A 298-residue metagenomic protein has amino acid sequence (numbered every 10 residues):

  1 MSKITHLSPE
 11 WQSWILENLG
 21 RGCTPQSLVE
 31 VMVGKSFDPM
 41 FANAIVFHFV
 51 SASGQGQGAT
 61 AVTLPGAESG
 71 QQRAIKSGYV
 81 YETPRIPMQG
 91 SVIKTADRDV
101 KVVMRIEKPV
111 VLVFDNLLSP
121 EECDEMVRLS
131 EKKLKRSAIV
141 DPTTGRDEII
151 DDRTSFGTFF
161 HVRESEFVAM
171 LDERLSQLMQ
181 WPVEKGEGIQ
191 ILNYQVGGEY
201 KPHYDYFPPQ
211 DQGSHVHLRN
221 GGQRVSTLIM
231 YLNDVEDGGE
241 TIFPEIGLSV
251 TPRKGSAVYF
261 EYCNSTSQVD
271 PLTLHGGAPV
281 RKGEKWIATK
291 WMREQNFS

Functional and structural regions predicted by a protein language model:
M1-T24, V29-Y259, C263-S298: Fe(II)/2-oxoglutarate oxygenase catalytic core
